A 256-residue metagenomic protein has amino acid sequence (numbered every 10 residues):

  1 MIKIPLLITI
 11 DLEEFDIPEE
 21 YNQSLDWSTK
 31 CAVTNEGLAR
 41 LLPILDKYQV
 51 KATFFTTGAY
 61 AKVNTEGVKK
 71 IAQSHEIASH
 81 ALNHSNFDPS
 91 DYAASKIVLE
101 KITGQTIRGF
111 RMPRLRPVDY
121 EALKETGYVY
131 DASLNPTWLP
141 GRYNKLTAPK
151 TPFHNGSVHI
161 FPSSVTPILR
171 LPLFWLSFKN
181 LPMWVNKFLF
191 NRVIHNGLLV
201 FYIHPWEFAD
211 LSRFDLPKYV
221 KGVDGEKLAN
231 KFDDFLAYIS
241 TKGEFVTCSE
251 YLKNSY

Functional and structural regions predicted by a protein language model:
M1-Q73: Active-site beta->alpha N-cap acidic-glycine motif
D11, L45, H80, F110 (+3 more regions): Conserved, mostly hydrophobic/aromatic
E13-F15, A59-A61, N83-H84, L115-P117 (+4 more regions): Short, solvent-exposed loop/turn segments at secondary-structure junctions
D26-A32, T57, A81-N86, I107-R108 (+2 more regions): The substrate-binding groove and active-site-proximal loops of carbohydrate-active enzymes, especially glycoside
P43-Q49, W184-Y256: C-terminal domain-boundary segment and adjacent tail
Y48-D119, Y128, S133-L134, V165: Metal-dependent polysaccharide deacetylase catalytic core of the NodB/CE4 family, i.e., the active-site-bearing domain
K101, Q105-L198, Y202: Active-site-adjacent pocket scaffolds in enzyme catalytic domains
